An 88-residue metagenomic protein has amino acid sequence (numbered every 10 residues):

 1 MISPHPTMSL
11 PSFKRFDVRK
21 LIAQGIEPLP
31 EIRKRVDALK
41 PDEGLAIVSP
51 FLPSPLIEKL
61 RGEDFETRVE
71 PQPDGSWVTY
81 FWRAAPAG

Functional and structural regions predicted by a protein language model:
I2-L39: An N-terminal amphipathic alpha-helical segment
P11-F13, D42-A46, S76-V78: Intrinsic-disorder/low-complexity, polar/charged segments enriched in Ser/Thr/Lys/Arg/Asp/Glu/Gln
I22, E58, Q72: Hydrophobic small-molecule pocket/channel-lining residues, especially in calycin-type beta-barrels
R33-V36, P55, V69: General detector of folded, globular domains
L39, G44, P86-A87: An acidic-aromatic pocket/loop used at catalytic or ligand-binding sites
E43-E66: Short, structured protein-protein interaction patches enriched in aromatics and acidic/basic residues, typified by
D64-G88: C-terminal edge-of-domain segments
